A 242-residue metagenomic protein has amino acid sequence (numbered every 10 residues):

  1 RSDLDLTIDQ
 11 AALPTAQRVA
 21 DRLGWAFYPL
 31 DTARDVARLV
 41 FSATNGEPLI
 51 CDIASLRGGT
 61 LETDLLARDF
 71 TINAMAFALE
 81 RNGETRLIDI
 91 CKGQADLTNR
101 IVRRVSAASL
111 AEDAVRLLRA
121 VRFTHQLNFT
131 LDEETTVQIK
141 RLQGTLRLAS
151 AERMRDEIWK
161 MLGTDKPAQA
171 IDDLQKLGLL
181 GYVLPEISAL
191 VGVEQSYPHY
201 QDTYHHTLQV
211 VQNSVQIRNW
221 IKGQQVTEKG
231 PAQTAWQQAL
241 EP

Functional and structural regions predicted by a protein language model:
R1-P242: Catalytic cores of the polymerase beta-like nucleotidyltransferase superfamily and closely associated nucleotide
